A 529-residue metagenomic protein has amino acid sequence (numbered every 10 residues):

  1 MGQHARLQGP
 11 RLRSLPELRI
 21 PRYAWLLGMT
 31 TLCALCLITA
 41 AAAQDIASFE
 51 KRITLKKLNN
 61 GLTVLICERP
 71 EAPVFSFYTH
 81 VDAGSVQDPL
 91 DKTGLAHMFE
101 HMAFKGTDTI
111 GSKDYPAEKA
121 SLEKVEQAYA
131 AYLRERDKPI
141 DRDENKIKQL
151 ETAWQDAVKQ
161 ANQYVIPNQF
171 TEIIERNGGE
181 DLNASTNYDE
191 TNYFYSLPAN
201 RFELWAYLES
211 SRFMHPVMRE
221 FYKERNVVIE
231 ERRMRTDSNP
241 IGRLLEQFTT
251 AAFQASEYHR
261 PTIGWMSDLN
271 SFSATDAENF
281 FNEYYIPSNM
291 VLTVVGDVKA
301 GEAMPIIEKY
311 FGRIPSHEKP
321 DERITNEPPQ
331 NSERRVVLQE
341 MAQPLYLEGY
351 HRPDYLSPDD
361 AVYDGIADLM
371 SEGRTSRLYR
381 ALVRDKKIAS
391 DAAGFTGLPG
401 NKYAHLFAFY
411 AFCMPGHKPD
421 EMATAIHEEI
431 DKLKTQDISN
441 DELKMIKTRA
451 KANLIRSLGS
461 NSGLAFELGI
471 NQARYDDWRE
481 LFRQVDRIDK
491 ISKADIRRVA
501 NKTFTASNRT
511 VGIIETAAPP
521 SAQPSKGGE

Functional and structural regions predicted by a protein language model:
M1-I20, W25-M29, C33: A cross-taxon signal for low-complexity, glycine/charged-rich
L32-A42: C-terminal segment of classical bacterial N-terminal signal peptides
A40-L65, V291, K299-L338, H351 (+2 more regions): Proteolytic maturation boundary segments
C67, A72-S85, G94-A96, G111-S211 (+6 more regions): M16 family metallopeptidases and their MPP-like homologs
T93-K105: Active-site recognition of the HExxH zinc-binding catalytic motif
M102-T107, R201, R212-E220, R232 (+10 more regions): A generic secondary-structure signal for well-formed alpha-helical elements
M218, R225-N226, R233, I241 (+4 more regions): Non-catalytic, conformational "gating/processing" segments within enzyme and secreted inhibitor domains
R233-R235, T249-T250, K319-R377: His/Glu-based metal-binding/catalytic segments typifying zinc-dependent metallopeptidases
